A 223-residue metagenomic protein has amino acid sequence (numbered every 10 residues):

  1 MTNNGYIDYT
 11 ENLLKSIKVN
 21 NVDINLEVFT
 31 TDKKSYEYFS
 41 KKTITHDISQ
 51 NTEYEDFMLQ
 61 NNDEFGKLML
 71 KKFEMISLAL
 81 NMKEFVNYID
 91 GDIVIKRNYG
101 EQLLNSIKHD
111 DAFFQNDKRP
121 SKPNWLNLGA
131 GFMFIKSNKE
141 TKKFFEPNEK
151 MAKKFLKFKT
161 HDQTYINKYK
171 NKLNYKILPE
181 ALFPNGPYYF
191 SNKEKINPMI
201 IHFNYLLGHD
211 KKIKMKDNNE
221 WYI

Functional and structural regions predicted by a protein language model:
M1-N4: A conserved hydrophobic helix/loop-capping motif in glycosyltransferases and polysaccharide synthases
S16-I24: Short, acidic, metal-binding catalytic loop of nucleotide-sugar glycosyltransferases
N25-D32, N87, F113-F114, L178: Short, hydrophobic beta-strand segments that form beta-sheet elements in well-ordered domains
F29-Y36, R97-G100, K118-R119, A181-L182: Short, polar loop motifs at secondary-structure junctions
S35-K42, L103-S106, K195, I213: Short loop/helix-cap segments at secondary-structure boundaries that form the rim of catalytic
S35-M82: Active-site-proximal specificity loops/subdomain of glycosyltransferases
L68-L128, F132-N138: GT-A fold catalytic core of metal-dependent nucleotide-sugar glycosyltransferases, centered on the diacidic
I135-I223: Catalytic core and acceptor-binding pocket of nucleotide-sugar-dependent glycosyltransferases
